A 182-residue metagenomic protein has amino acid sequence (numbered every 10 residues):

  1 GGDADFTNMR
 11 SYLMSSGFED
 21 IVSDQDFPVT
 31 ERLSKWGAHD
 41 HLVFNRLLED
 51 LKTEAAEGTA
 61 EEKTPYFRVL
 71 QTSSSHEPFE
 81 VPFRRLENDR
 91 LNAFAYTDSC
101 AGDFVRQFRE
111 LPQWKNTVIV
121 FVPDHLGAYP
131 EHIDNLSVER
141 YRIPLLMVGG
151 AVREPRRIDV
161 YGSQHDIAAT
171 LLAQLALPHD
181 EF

Functional and structural regions predicted by a protein language model:
G1-F182: Solvent-exposed soluble domains appended to multi-pass membrane proteins
